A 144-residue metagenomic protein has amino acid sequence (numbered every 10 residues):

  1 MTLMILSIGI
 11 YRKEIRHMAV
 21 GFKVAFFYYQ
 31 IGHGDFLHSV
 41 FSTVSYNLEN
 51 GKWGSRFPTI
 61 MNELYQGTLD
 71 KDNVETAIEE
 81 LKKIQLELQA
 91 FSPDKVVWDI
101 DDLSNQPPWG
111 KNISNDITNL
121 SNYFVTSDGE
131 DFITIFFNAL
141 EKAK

Functional and structural regions predicted by a protein language model:
T2-N138, K142: Acidic (Asp/Glu-rich) sequence patches and key acidic residues that form negatively charged surfaces used
